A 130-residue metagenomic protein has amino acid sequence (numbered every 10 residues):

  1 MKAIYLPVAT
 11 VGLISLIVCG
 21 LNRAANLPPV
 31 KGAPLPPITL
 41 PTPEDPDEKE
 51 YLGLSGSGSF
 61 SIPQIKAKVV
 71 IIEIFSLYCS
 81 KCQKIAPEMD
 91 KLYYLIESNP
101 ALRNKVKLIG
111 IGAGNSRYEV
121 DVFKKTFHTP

Functional and structural regions predicted by a protein language model:
M1-Y5: Positively charged n-region of N-terminal signal peptides that target proteins for export
A9-L16: Bacterial N-terminal signal peptides
L16-P29: Bacterial Sec-dependent signal peptides at the C-terminal "C-region" and cleavage site
N26-T42: Short N-terminal segments immediately surrounding and downstream of signal-peptide cleavage
L40-V70: A short beta-strand-turn-helix
K66, I74-K91: Conserved redox-active cysteine motifs that mediate thiol-disulfide chemistry, especially di-cysteine Cys-X(1-2)-Cys
I71-I72, L108: Hydrophobic beta-strand anchors of alpha/beta hydrolase catalytic cores
Q83-F127: Structural microenvironment flanking redox-active thiols in thiol-disulfide oxidoreductases
